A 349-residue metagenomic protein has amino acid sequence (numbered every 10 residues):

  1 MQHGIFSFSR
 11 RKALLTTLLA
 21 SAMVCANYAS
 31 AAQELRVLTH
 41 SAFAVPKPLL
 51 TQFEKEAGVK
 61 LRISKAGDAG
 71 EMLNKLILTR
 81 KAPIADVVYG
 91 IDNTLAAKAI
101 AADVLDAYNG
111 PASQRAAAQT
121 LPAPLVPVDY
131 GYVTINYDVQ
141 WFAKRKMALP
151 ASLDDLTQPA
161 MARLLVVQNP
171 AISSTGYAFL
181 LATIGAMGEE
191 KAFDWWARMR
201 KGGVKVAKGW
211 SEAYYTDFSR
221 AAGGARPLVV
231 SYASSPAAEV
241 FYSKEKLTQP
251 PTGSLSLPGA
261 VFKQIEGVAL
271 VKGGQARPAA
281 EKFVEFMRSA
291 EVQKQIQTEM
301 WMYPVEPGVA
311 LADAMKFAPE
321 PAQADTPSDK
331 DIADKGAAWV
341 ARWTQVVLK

Functional and structural regions predicted by a protein language model:
A32-K98, K349: Early extracytoplasmic/lumenal segment of secretory-pathway proteins
L38-S41, A123-V128, Y137-V139, R145-K146 (+3 more regions): Short beta-strand->loop
P83-V88, D106-Q140, D154, L164-P170: A structural signal for short loop-to-beta-strand junctions that line the ligand-binding cleft of periplasmic/secreted
L105-A112, P124-P127, D154-T157, P227 (+3 more regions): Short beta-strand->loop
N136-W141, Q264-A276, Q295: A bilobed periplasmic-binding-protein/Venus flytrap-type ligand-binding module shared by bacterial periplasmic
A182-A260: Ligand-binding pocket segment of bilobal, Venus flytrap-like solute-binding proteins
V271-P327: Mature extracytoplasmic/periplasmic domains
D313-K349: Extracellular/periplasmic bilobal clamshell ligand-binding domains
